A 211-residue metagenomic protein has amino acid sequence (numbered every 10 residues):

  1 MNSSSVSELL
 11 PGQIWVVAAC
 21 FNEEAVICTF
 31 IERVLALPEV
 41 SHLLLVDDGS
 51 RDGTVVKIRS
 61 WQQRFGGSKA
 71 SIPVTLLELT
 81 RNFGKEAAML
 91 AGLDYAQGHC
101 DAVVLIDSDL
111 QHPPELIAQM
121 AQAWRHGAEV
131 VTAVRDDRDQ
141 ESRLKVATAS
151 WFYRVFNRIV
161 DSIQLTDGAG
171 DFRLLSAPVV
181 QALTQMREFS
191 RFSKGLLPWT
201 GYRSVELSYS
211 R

Functional and structural regions predicted by a protein language model:
A18, I31, V40-S50, L77-E78: Short beta-strand/loop segment that forms part of the nucleotide-sugar
E23-L37: Short, well-formed alpha-helical segments that are part of the catalytic scaffolds of diverse glycosyltransferases
A25-T29, D52-W61: Acidic helix N-cap motif at the loop->helix transition within catalytic regions of sugar-transfer enzymes
D47-V56, L110-Q111: A conserved acidic beta->alpha catalytic loop
P73-V74, L79-R81, K85-Y95, P114-L196: Acceptor/aglycone-binding surface of glycosyltransferases and processive sugar-polymer synthases
H99-Q111: Short beta-strand-to-loop acidic/aromatic patch adjacent to the donor-nucleotide binding site
T200-R211: Active-site donor/metal-binding and catalytic loop motifs of nucleotide-sugar-dependent glycosylation enzymes
